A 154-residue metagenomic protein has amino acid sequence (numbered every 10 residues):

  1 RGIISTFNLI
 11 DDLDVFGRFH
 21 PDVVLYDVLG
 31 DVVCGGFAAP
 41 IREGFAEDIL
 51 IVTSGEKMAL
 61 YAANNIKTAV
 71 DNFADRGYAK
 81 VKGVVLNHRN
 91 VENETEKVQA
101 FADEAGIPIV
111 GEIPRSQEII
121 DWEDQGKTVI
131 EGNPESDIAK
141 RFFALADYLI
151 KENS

Functional and structural regions predicted by a protein language model:
I3, T95, E135-F142: Generic structural signal for well-ordered, non-membrane alpha-helical segments in soluble metabolic enzymes
S5-V23, V28-E112, D121: Conserved catalytic-core segment of NTP-binding enzymes
G106, N153-S154: Iron-sulfur (Fe-S) cluster-binding modules
R115: Active-site donor-binding loop signature of nucleotide-sugar glycosyltransferases
Q125-I138: C-terminal boundary of histidine-terminating zinc-finger modules
R141-N153: C-terminal alpha-helix
